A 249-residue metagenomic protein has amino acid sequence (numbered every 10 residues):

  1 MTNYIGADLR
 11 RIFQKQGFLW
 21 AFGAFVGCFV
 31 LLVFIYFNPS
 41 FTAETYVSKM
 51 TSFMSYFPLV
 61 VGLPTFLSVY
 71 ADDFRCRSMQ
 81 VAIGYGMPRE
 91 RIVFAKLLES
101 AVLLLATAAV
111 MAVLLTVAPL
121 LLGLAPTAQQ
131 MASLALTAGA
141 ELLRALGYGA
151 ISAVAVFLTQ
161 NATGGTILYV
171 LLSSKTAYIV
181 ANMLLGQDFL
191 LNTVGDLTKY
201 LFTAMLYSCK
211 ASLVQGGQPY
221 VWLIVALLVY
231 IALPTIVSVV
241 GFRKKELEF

Functional and structural regions predicted by a protein language model:
M1-F22: Aromatic- and glycine-rich beta-strand/loop motifs that create alpha-glucan
N3, D188-S212: Short hydrophobic, aromatic-rich alpha-helical segments embedded in or entering the lipid bilayer of multi-pass
N3-L9, S78-A95, K244-F249: Hydrophobic, small-residue-rich membrane helices and short re-entrant helix-turn-helix hairpins that build
R11, A71, A82-G84, S152 (+1 more regions): Helix-capping/transition residues at the boundaries of transmembrane alpha-helices and the short helical linkers
F18, A24-V69, F94-G165, Y178-V180 (+2 more regions): Secretory targeting signals
Y46-S48, F66-Y85, R89: Transmembrane helix boundary and interhelical loop/hinge segments in multi-pass membrane proteins
T198-F202, I224-L233: Small-residue-rich transmembrane alpha-helices that serve as helix-helix interface/gating elements in multipass
L228-F249: Junction motif at the cytosolic side of a transmembrane helix
